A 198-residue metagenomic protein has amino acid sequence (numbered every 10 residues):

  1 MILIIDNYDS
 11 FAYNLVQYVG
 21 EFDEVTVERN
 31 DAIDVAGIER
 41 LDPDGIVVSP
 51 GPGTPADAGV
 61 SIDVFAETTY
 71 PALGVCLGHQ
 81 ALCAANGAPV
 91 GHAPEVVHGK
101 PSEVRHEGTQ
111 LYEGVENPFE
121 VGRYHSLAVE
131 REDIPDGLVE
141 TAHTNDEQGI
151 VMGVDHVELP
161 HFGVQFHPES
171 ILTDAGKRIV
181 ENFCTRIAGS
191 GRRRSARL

Functional and structural regions predicted by a protein language model:
M1, P71-L73, P89, E120 (+2 more regions): Proline-centered loop/turn at the N-terminus of a beta-strand
M1-I62, A66-E67, D174-L198: N-terminal beta1-alpha1 cap of cysteine-dependent amidohydrolase-like domains
V25-V27, V90, E140: Generic structural signal for residues in well-ordered beta-strands
T26-A32, P55, S102-R105, V121 (+1 more regions): Short gly/ser/thr-rich secondary-structure transition/capping motifs
P43-G114: Cysteine-nucleophile active-site neighborhood
C76, H125, H167: Histidine-centered divalent metal-coordination motifs
G108-E158: Catalytic beta-strand/loop cores that center a nucleophilic Ser/Cys/Thr and support acyl-enzyme chemistry
D146-S195: A glycine-centered loop/beta-turn motif at secondary-structure junctions
